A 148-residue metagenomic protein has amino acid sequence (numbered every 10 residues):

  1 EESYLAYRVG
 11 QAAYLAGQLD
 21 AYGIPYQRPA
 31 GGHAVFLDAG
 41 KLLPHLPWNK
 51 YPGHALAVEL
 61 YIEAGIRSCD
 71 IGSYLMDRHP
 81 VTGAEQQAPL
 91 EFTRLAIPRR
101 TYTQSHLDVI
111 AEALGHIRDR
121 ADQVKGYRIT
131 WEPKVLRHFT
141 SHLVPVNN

Functional and structural regions predicted by a protein language model:
E1-P44, H54, E59: Conserved PLP-dependent catalytic core of the aminotransferase class-I/II
Y4, E63, L75-N148: PLP-dependent enzyme catalytic core of the Aspartate aminotransferase-like
Y7-R8, G31, W48-P52, S73 (+1 more regions): Composition- and surface-driven signal marking solvent-exposed, interaction-prone regions in large proteins
V9, K50, H54, Q104-A111: Electropositive phosphate-/nucleotide-binding environments in soluble metabolic enzymes
A30-A34, Y51, A55-A57, E63-I66 (+1 more regions): Active-site lining segments that contact anionic ligands and/or coordinate catalytic metals
G32-H33, G40-L42, S73-M76, R100-Y102: Short, glycine-/Ser/Thr-/acidic-enriched flexible segments
H45-L46, Q87: Short, hinge-like loop/turn segments at secondary-structure boundaries
